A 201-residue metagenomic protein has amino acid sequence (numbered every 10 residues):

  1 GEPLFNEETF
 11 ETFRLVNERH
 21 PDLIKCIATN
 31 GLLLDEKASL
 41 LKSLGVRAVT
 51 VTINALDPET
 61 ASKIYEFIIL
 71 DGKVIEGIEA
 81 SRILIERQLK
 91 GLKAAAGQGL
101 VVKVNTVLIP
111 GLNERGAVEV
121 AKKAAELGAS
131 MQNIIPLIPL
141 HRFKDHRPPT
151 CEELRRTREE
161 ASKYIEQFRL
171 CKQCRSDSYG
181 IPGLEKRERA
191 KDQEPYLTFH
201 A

Functional and structural regions predicted by a protein language model:
G1-E2: Active-site groove signature of glycoside hydrolases
F5-I135, L140-F143: Conserved AdoMet/S-adenosylmethionine-binding subsite of the radical SAM
V118-A201: Auxiliary Fe-S-binding modules of radical SAM enzymes
